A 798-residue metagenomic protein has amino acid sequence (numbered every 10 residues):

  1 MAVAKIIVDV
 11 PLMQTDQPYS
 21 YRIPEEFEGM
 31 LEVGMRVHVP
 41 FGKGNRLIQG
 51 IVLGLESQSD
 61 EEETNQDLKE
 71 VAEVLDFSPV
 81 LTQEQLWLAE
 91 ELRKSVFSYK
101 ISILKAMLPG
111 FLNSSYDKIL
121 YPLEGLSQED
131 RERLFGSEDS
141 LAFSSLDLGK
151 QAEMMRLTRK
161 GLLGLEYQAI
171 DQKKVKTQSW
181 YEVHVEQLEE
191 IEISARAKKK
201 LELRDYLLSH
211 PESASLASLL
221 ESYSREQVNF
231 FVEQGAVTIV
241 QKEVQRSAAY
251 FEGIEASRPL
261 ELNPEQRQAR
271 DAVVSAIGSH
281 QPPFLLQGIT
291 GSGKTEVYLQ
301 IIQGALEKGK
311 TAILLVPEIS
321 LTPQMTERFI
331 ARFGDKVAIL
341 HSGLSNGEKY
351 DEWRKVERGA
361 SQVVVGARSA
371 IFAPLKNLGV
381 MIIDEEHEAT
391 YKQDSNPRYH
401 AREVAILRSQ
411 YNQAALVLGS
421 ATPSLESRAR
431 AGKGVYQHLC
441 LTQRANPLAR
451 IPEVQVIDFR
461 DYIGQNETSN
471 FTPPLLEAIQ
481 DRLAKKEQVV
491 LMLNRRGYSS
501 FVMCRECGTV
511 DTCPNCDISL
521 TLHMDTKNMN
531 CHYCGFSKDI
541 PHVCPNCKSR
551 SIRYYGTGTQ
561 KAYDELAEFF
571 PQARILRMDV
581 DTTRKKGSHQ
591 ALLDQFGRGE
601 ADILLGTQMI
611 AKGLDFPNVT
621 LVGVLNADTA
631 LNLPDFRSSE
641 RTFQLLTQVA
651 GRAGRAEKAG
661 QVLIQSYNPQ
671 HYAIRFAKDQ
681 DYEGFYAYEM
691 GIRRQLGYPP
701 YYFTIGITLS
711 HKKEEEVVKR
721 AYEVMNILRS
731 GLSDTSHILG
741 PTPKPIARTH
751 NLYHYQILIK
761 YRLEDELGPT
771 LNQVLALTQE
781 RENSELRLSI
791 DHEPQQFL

Functional and structural regions predicted by a protein language model:
M1-A367, I371-V404, R408-S420, G434-N446 (+3 more regions): Accessory, non-ATPase domains that flank or precede helicase/AAA+ motor cores in DNA-metabolism machines
M1-V3, S213, S499, T526-N528 (+1 more regions): A generic structural signal for beta-strand entry/edge sites
D9, R131-L134, R694-P699, K744-H750: Short, flexible, solvent-exposed loop/turn segments with mixed acidic/basic and small polar residues
R46, V175, L448-R450, A656 (+3 more regions): A short, structural micro-pattern
E90-R93, R204, L476, Y563 (+4 more regions): Generic solvent-exposed, charged/amphipathic alpha-helical segments that serve as macromolecular interface scaffolds
S257-N263, R267, S279-V718, Q756-I757 (+1 more regions): Inter-lobe coupling/hinge segments of SF2-like helicase ATPases
S710, E714-R720, L732, G740-E766: Arginine-glycine-biased low-complexity disordered regions
N726, S730-L732, S736-H750, L775 (+2 more regions): A carboxyl-terminal module marker
